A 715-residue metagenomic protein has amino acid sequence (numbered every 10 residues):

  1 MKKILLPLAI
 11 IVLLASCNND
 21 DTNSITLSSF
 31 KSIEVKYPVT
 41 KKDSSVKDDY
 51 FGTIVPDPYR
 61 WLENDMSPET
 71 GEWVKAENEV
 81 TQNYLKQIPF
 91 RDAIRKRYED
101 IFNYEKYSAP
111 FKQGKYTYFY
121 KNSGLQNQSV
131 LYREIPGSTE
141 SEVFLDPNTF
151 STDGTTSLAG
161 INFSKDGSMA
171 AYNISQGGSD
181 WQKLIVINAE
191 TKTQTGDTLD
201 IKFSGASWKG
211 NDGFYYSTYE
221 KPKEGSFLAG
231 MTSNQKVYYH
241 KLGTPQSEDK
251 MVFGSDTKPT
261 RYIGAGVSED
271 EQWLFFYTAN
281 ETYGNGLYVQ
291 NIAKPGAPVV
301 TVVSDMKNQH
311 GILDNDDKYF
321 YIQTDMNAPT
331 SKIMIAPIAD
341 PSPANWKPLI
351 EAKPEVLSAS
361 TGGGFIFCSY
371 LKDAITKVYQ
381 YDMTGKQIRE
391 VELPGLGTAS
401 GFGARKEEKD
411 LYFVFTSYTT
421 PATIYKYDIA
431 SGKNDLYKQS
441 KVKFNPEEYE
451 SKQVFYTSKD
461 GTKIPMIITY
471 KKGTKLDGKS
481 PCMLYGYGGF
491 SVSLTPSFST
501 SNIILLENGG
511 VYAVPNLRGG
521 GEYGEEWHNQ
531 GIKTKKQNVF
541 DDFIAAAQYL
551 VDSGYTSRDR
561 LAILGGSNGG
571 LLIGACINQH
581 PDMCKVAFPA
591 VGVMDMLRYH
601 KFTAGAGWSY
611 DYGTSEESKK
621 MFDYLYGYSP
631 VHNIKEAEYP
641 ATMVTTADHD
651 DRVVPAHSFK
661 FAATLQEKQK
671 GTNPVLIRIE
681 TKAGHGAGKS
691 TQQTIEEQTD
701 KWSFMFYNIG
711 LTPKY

Functional and structural regions predicted by a protein language model:
L14-S16: C-terminal motif of bacterial Sec signal peptides marking the signal peptidase cleavage site
N18-D20: Bacterial signal peptide processing site
T70-N162, N173, R261-N291, G296-N315 (+6 more regions): Non-catalytic accessory segments flanking enzyme active sites
T117, G167-A170, F214-Y215, L274 (+3 more regions): Hydrophobic beta-strand positions that form the internal "hydrophobic ladder" of WD40/Gbeta-like beta-propeller blades
N122-S129, S151-T155, I174-K183, D197-I201 (+7 more regions): A flexible loop/linker signature enriched in serine peptidases of the S9 family
R133-E134, I185-A189, M231-G243, Y288-I292 (+2 more regions): Beta-propeller blade signature
N148-S164, I174-S179, T193-T195, Y427-K433 (+6 more regions): Cap/lid segment of the alpha/beta-hydrolase catalytic domain
V514-Y715: Active-site-proximal cap/loop segments of hydrolase catalytic domains
